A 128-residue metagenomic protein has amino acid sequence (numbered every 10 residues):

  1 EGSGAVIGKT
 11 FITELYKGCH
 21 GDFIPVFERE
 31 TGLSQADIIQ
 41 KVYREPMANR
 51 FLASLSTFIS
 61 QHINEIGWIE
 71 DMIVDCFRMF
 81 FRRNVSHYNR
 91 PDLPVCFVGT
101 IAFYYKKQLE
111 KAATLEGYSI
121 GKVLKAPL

Functional and structural regions predicted by a protein language model:
E1-K9: Hydrophobic alpha-helical segments and helix pairs
I12-L128: ATP-binding/phosphotransfer module of carbohydrate and carboxylate kinases, centering on a glycine-rich
